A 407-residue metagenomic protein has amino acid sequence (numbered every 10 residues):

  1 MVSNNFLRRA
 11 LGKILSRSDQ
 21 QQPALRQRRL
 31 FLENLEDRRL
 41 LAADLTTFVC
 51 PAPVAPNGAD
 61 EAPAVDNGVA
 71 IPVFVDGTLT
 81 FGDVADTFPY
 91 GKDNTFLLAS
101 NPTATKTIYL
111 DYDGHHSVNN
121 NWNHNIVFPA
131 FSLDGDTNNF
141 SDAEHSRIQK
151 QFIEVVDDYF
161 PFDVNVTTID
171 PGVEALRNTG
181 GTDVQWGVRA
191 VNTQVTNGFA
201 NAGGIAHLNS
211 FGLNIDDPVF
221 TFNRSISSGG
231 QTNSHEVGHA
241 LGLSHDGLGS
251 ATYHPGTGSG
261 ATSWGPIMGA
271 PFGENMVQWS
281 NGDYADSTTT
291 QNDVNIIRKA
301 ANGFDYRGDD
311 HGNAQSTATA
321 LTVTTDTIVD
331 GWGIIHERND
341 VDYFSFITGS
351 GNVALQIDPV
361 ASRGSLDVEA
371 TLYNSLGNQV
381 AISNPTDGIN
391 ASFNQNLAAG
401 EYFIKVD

Functional and structural regions predicted by a protein language model:
M1-A59: Subset of Sec-pathway N-terminal targeting signals
L35, L110, V155, G238 (+6 more regions): Residue-level detector of buried hydrophobic side-chain packing in well-ordered secondary-structure elements
D37-A42, G114-S117, L243-D246, F272-N275 (+3 more regions): Acidic glycine-/aspartate-rich tracts in secreted/extracellular proteins
A42-T137: Disordered inhibitory propeptide/activation segment of secreted metzincin zinc metalloprotease zymogens, centered on
P102-K106, D113, S117-A251, T257 (+1 more regions): Active-site-proximal segment of zinc-dependent metalloprotease catalytic domains
K106, N119, N292-T327: Predominantly extracellular/luminal regions of secreted and cell-surface proteins, especially disulfide-bonded
V118, T325-D407: Acidic, Ser/Thr/Pro-rich low-complexity intrinsically disordered segments
G258-T289, V294: Post-HExxH zinc-binding segment in Zn-dependent metallohydrolases
